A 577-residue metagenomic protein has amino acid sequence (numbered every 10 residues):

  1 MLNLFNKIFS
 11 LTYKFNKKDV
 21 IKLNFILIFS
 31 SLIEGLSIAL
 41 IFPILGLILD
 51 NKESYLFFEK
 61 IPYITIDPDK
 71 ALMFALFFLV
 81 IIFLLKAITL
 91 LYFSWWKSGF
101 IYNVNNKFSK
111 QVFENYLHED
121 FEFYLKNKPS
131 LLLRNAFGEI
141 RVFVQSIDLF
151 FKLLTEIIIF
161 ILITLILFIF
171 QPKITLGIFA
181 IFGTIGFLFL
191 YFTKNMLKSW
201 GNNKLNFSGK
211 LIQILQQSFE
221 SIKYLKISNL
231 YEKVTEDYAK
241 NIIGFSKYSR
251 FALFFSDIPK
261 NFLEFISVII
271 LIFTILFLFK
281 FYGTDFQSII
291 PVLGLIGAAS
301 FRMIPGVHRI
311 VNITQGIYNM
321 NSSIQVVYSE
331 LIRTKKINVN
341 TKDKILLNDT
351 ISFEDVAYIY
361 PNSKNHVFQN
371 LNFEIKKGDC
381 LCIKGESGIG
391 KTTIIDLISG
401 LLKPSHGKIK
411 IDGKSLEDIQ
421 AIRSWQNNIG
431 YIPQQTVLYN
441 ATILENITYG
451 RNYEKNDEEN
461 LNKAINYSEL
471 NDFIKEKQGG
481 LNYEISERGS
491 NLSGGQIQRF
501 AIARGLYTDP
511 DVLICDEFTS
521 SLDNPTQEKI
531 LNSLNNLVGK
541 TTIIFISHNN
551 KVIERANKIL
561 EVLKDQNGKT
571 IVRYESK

Functional and structural regions predicted by a protein language model:
N24-L85, F168-A180, G283-I290: Transmembrane helix-loop-helix hairpins at lipid-water interfaces of multipass membrane proteins, especially the type-1
I26-F29, K152-N203, F273-S288: Transmembrane helices of ABC transporter permease
K97, L117-L162, G244, Y248 (+1 more regions): Juxtamembrane loop-to-helix connectors within ABC transporter transmembrane domains
F207, L211, K223-L230, F254-D257 (+2 more regions): Cytosolic ends of transmembrane helices, especially the final helix of ABC transmembrane type-1 domains
S399: Helix-to-loop junction immediately C-terminal to a conserved catalytic motif
K410, L444-E487, L531-N532, K540: ABC ATPase nucleotide-binding domain helical subdomain, centered on the C-loop/LSGGQ "ABC signature"
T508, G539: Conserved signature/switch motifs of ABC ATPase nucleotide-binding domains
L513-D516: Catalytic Walker B motif of ABC-type/P-loop ATPase nucleotide-binding domains
